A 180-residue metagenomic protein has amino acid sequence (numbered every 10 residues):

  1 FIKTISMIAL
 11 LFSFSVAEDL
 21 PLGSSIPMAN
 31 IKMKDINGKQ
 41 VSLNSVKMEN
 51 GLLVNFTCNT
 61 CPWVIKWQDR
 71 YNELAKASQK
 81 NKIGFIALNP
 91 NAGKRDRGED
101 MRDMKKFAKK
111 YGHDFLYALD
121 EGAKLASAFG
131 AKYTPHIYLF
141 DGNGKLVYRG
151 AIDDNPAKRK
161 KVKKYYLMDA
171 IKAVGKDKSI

Functional and structural regions predicted by a protein language model:
I2-S13: Sec-dependent N-terminal signal peptides
A17-N44: N-terminal "domain-start" segment that seeds a small globular fold
N44-I65, I171: Short active-site neighborhood of thiol/selenol oxidoreductases, capturing the structured segment around
M48-L52, K80-F85, G112-L116, G142-N143: Loop/turn elements at helix/coil->beta-strand transitions in domains of secreted/extracellular proteins
I65-K110, L119-A128: Structural microenvironment flanking redox-active thiols in thiol-disulfide oxidoreductases
H113-F115, A131-Y138: Structural micro-motif
L139-I180: Thiol-/selenol-based redox modules, centered on thioredoxin-like and closely related oxidoreductase domains
